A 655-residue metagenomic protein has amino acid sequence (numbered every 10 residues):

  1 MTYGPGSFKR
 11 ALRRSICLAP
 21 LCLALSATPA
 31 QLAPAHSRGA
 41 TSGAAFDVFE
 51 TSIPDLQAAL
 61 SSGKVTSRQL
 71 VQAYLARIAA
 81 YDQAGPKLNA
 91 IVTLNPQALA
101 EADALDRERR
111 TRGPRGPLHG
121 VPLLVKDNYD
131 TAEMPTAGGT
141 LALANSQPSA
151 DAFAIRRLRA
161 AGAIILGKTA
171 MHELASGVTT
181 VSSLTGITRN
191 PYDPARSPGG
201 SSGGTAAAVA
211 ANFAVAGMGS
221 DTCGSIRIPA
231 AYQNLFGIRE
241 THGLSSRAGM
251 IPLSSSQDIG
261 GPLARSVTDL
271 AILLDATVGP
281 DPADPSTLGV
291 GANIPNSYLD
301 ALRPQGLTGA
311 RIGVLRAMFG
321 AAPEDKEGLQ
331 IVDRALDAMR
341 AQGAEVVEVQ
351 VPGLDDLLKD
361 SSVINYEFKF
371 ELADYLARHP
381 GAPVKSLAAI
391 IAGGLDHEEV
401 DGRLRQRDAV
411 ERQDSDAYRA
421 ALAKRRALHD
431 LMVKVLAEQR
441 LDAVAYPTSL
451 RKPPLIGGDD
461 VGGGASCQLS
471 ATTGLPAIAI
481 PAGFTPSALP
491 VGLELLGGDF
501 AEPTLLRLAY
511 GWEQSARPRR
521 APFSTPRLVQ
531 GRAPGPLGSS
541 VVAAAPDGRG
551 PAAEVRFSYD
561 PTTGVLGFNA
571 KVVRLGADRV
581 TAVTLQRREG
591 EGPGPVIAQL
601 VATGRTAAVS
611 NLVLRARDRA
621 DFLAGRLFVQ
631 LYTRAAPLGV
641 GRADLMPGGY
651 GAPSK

Functional and structural regions predicted by a protein language model:
M1-A11: N-terminal secretory signal peptides that target proteins for export/translocation
S15-A27: Bacterial N-terminal signal peptides
T41-C223, T241, R265, T308 (+2 more regions): Gly/Ser-rich catalytic/binding loops embedded in alpha/beta enzyme cores
I53-P54, G138-T140, T188-P191, S201 (+4 more regions): Flexible glycine/proline-enriched surface loops and loop-helix/loop-strand junctions
G63, G120, A160, A214 (+3 more regions): Glycine-rich, small-residue loops and helix-cap segments that act as flexible hinges at active-site edges
H119-G138, A301-A317, Y366-V433, P481-L489: Short helix-loop capping/hinge segments that flank enzyme active sites or metal/cofactor-binding pockets
A211-G313, A321, D333-A338, Q342 (+1 more regions): Structural helix-boundary/capping segments
A533-V583, R587-S654: Metal-centered catalytic cores of metalloenzymes
